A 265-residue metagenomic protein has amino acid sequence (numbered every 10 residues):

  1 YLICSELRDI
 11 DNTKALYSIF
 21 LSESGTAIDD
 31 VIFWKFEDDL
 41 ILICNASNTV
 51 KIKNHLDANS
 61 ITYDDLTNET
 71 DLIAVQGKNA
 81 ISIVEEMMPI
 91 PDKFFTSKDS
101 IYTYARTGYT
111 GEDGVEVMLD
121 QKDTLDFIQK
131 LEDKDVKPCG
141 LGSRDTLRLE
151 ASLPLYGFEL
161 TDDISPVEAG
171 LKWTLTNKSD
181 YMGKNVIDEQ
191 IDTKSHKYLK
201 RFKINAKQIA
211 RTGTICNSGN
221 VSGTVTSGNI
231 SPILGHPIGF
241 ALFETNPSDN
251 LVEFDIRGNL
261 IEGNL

Functional and structural regions predicted by a protein language model:
Y1-D29, K78-S100: Internal amphipathic helical hairpin motif
F33-L265: Conserved, structured C-terminal
